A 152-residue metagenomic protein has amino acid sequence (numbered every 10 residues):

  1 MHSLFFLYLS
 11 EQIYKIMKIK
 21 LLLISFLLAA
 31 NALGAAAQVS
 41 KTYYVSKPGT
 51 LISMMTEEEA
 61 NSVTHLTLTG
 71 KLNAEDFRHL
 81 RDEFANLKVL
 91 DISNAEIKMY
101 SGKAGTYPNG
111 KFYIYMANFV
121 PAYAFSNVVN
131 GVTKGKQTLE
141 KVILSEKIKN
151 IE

Functional and structural regions predicted by a protein language model:
M1-S40: Bacterial Sec-dependent N-terminal signal peptides
A36-E152: Solvent-exposed loop and capping/linker segments of extracellular ligand-binding repeat ectodomains
